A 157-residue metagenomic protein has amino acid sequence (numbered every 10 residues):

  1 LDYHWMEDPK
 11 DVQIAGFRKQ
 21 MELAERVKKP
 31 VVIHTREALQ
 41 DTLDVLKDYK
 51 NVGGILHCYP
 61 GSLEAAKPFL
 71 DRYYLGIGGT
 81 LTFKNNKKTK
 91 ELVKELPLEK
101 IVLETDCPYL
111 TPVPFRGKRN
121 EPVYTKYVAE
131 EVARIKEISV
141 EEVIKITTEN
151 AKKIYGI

Functional and structural regions predicted by a protein language model:
L1-D8, L110-R116: A short acidic, helix-capping loop that chelates divalent metal ions and anchors anionic groups
L1-Y3, E37, P60, C107-Y109: Short, glycine/acidic-enriched loop or turn micro-motifs at the edges of active sites
E7-R18, R36, R119-K126, E141 (+1 more regions): Non-membrane alpha-helical structural segments and their capping/turn regions in soluble enzymes
D11-V102: Catalytic pocket-lining loop regions of alpha/beta-barrel enzymes, especially the amidohydrolase/enolase/GH5 lineages
E22-R26, V123-I157: Mid-to-C-terminal alpha-helical segments outside catalytic/metal-binding sites
T42-L43, A66, T89, P112-T125: Histidine/acidic-residue-rich catalytic or RNA/ligand-binding cores of hydrolases and nuclease-related proteins
E99-K118: Short acidic/histidine-rich active-site segments
